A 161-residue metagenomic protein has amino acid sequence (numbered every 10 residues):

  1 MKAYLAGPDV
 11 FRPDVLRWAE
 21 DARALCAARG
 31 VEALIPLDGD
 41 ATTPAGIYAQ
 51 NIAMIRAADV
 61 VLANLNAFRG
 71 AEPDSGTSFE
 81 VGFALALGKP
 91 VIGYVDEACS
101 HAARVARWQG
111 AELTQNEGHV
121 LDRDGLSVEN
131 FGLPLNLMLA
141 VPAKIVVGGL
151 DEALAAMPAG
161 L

Functional and structural regions predicted by a protein language model:
M1-L161: Conserved catalytic or regulatory cores that recognize and/or transform ribose-phosphate-containing ligands
